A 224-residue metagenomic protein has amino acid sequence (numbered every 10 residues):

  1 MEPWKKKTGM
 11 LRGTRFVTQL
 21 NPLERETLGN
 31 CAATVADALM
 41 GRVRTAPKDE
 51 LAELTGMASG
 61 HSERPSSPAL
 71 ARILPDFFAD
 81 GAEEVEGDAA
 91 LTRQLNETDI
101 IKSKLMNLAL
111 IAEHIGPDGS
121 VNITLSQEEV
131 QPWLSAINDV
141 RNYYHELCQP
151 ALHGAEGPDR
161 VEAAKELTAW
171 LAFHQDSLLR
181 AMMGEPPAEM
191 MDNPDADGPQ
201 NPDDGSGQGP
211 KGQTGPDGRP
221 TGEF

Functional and structural regions predicted by a protein language model:
E2-K102, M106, L110-D118, E129-D204 (+1 more regions): Charged, alpha-helix-forming regions
V121-N122: Surface-exposed ligand/attachment interfaces on beta-rich extracellular proteins
L125-S126: Short, surface-exposed recognition loops or helix-turn segments adjacent to catalytic cores
